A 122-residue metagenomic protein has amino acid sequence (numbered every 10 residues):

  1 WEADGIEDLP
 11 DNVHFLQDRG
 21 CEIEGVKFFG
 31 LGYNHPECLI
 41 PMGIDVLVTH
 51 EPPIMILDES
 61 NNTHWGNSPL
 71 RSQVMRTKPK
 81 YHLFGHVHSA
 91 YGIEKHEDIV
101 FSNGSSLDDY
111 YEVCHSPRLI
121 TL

Functional and structural regions predicted by a protein language model:
W1-P69, Q73, S106: Conserved catalytic scaffold of divalent metal-dependent phosphoesterases
G20-E24, S72-Y81, H88-L122: Binuclear metal-dependent phosphoesterase catalytic core
E51, G85-V87: Short secondary-structure boundary segments
